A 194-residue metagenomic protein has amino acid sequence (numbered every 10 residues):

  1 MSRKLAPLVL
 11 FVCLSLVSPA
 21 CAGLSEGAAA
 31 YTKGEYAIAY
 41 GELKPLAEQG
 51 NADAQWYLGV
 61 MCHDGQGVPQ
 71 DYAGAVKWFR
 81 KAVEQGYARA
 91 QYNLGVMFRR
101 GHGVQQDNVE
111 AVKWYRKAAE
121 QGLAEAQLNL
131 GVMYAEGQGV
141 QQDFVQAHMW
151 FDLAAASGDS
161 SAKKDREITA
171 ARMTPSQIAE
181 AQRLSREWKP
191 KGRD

Functional and structural regions predicted by a protein language model:
P7-V17: Bacterial N-terminal signal peptides
S18-A22: Sec/Tat signal peptide C-region and signal peptidase I cleavage site
L24, W56, K77, Y92 (+5 more regions): TPR/TPR-like alpha-solenoid signature
L24-A30, E42-L46, Y57-D64, Q91-R100 (+2 more regions): Hydrophobic face of amphipathic alpha-helices that form TPR/SEL1-like repeat modules and related alpha-solenoid
A30-Y31, E35, E48-N51, D64-Q66 (+10 more regions): Short helix-capping/linker turns of helical repeat alpha-solenoids
A156-D194: Terminal, low-structured helical/coil segments at or just beyond the last alpha-helical repeat
